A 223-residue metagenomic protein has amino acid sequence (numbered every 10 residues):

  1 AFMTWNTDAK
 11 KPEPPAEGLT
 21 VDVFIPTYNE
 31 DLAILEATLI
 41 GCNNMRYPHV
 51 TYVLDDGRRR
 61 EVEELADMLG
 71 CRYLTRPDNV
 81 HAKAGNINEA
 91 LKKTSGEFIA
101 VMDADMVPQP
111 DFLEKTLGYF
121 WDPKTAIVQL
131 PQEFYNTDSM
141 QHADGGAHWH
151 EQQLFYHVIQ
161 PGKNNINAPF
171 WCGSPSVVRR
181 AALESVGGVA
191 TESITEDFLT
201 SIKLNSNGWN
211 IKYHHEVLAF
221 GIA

Functional and structural regions predicted by a protein language model:
A1-E17, A66: N-terminal membrane-anchoring/stem segments of glycan-assembly enzymes
L19-D22, V50, E184, L199: Cell-envelope/extracellular polymer assembly enzymes that use nucleotide-activated donors
V23-L39, G57: Active-site beta-to-alpha loop of glycosyltransferases that engages the nucleotide-sugar donor
T38-H49: Short, acidic, metal-binding catalytic loop of nucleotide-sugar glycosyltransferases
D55-V62, D78-N79: A conserved acidic beta->alpha catalytic loop
L74-F98, P110-I194, L199, K203-S206 (+1 more regions): Long helical/loop segments within the catalytic core of UDP-sugar-dependent glycosyltransferases, especially the large
H215-A223: Active-site donor/metal-binding and catalytic loop motifs of nucleotide-sugar-dependent glycosylation enzymes
